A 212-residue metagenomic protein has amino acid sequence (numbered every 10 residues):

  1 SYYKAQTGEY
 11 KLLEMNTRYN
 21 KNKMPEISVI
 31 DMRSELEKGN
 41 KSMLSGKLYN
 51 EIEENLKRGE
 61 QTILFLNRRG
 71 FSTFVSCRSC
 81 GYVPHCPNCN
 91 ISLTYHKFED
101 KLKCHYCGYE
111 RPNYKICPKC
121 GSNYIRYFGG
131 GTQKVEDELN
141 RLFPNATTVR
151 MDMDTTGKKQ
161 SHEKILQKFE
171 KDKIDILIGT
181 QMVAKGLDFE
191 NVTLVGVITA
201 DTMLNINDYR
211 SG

Functional and structural regions predicted by a protein language model:
S1-G212: Inter-lobe coupling/hinge segments of SF2-like helicase ATPases
